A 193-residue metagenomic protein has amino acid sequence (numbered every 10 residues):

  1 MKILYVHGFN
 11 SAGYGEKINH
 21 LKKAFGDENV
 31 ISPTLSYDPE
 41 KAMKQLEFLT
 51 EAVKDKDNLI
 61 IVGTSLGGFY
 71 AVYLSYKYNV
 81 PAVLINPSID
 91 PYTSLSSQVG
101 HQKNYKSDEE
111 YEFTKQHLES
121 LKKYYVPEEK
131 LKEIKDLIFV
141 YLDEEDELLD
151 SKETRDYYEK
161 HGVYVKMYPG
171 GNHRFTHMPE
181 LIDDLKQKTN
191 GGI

Functional and structural regions predicted by a protein language model:
M1-D55: Active-site catalytic motif of lipid deacylating hydrolases and related acyltransferases
K2, N58-I60, P81: Structural motif
H7-S11, S65, E144: Active-site glycine-rich loops that stabilize anionic/oxyanionic intermediates across multiple enzyme folds
K17-N19, L46-L49, F69, K122-E129 (+1 more regions): A generic local structural motif
F25-G26, Y78, K160-H161: Short, structured coil segments at secondary-structure junctions
V62-G67, A71: Gly/Ala-rich beta-loop-alpha elbow adjacent to hydrolase catalytic centers
L74-S75: Aromatic pocket-lining residues of Rossmann-like dinucleotide-binding sites
P81-I193: The alpha/beta-hydrolase serine catalytic core
